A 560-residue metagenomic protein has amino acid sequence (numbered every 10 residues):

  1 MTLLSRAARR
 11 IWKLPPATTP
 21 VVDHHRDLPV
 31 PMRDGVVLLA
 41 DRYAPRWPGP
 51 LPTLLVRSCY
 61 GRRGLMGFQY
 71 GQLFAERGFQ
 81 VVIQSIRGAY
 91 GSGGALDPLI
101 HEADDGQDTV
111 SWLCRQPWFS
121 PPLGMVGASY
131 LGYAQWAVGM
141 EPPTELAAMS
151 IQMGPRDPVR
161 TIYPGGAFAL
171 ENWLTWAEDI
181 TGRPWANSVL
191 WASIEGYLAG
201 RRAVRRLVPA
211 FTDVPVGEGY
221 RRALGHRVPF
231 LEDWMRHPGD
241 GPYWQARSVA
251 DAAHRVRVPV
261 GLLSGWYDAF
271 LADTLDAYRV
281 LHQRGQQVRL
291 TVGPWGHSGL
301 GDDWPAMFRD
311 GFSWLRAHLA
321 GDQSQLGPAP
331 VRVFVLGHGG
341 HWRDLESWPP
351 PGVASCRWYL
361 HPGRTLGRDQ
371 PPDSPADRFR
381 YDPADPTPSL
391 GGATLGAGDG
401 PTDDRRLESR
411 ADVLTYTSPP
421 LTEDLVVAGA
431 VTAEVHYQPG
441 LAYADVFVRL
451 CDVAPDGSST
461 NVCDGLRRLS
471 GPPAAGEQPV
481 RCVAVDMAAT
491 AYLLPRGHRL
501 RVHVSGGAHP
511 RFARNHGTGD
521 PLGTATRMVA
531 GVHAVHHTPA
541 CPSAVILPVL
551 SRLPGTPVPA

Functional and structural regions predicted by a protein language model:
L3-P15, H24-P29, Q283, M307-R309 (+1 more regions): Glycine/threonine-rich phosphate-binding loop and adjacent beta-strand/alpha-helix elements that clamp
R33-A44: A short loop-to-beta-strand scaffold at the N-terminal edge of the catalytic core in hydrolase folds
P45-R115, F168-L170, A442, A454-D456 (+1 more regions): Cap/lid segment of the alpha/beta-hydrolase catalytic domain
E76, M140-R255: Accessory cap/linker subdomain of secreted extracellular hydrolases
P117-Y130: Alpha/beta-hydrolase fold nucleophile elbow
L131-P143, V435: Short glycine-enriched nucleophile-adjacent loop and the immediately C-terminal alpha-helix near the catalytic center
V256, L262-S264: Short beta-strand/loop motif that positions the catalytic acidic residue of the alpha/beta-hydrolase fold
H282-S298: Catalytic histidine neighborhood in serine/cysteine hydrolases with alpha/beta-hydrolase-type architecture
